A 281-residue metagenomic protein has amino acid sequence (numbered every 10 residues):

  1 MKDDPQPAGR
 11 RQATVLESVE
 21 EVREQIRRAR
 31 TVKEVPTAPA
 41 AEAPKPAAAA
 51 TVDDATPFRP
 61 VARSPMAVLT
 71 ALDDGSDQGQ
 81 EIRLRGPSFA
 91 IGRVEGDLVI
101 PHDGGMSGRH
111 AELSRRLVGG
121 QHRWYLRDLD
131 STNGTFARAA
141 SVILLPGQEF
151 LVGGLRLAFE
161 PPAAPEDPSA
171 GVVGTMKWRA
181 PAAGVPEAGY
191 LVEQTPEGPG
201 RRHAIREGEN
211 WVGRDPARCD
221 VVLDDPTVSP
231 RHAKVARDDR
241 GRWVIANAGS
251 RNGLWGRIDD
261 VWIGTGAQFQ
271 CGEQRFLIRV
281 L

Functional and structural regions predicted by a protein language model:
M1-H102, Q121, I143-R218, L277: Intrinsically disordered, low-complexity acidic Ser/Thr-rich regulatory segments
R83-P146, V152, R202-R275: Forkhead-associated
